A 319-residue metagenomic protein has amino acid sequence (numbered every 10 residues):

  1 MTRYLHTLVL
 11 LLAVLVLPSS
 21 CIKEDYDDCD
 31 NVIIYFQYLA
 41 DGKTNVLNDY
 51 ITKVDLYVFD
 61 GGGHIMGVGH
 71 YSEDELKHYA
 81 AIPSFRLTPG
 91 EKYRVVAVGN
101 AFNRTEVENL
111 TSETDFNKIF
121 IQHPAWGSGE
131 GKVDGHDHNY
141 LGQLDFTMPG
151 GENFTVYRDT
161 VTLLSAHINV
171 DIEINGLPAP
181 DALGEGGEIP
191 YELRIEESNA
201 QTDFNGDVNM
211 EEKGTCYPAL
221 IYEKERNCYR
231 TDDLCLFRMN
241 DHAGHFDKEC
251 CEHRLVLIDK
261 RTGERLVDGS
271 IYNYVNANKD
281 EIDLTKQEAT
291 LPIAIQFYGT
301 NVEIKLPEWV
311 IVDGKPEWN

Functional and structural regions predicted by a protein language model:
M1-S20: Sec-dependent bacterial lipoprotein signal peptides
L15-T44, V312-N319: Bacterial Sec-dependent N-terminal signal peptides
Y26-D30, N48-Y50, L87-E91, N153-T155 (+3 more regions): Solvent-exposed loop and beta-edge segments used for protein-protein assembly and interaction
Q37-Y50, E173-G184: Structural motif
V54-N109, L183-N278, N319: Tryptophan-paired
G67-S165: Short, low-hydrophobicity acidic/polar segments
W126-Y229: A sequence/structural signal for flexible, mid-protein segments enriched in small/helix-disrupting residues
E281-N319: Hydrophobic, glycine-enriched assembly/anchoring segments
